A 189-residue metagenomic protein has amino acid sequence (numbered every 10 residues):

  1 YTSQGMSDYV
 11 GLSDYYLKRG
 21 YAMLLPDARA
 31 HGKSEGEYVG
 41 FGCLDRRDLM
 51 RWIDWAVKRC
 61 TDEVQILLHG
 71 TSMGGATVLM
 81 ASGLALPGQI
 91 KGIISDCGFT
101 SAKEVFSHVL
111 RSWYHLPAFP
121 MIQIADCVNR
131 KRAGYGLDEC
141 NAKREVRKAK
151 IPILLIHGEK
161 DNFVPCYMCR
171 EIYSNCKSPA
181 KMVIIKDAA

Functional and structural regions predicted by a protein language model:
T2-D14: The serine-hydrolase catalytic nucleophile loop
S13-E35: Conserved alpha/beta-hydrolase
V39-C60: Alpha/beta-hydrolase active-site loop
C60-S72: Alpha/beta-hydrolase fold nucleophile elbow
M80-Y135: Hydrolase active-site cap/lid region
A142, I151, P165-S174: Short alpha-helix in the alpha/beta-hydrolase fold that links the catalytic acid
K148-K150, L155-H157, D161: Short beta-strand/loop motif that positions the catalytic acidic residue of the alpha/beta-hydrolase fold
Y173-A189: Catalytic histidine neighborhood in serine/cysteine hydrolases with alpha/beta-hydrolase-type architecture
